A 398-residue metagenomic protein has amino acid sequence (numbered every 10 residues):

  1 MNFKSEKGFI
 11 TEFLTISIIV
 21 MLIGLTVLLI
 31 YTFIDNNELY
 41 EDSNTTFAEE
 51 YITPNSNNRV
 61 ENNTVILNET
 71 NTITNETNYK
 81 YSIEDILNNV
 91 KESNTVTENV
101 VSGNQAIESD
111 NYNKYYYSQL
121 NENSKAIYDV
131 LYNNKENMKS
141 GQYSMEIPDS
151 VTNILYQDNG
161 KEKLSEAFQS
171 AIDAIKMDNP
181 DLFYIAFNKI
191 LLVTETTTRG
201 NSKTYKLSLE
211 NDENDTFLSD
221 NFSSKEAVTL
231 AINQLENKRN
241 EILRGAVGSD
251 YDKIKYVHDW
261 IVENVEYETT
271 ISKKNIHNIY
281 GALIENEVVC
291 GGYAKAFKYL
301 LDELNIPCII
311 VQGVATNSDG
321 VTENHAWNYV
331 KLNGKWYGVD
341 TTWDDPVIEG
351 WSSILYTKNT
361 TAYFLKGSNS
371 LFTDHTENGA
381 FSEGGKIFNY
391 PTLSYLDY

Functional and structural regions predicted by a protein language model:
M1-F9: N-terminal Lys/Arg-rich, disordered targeting/topogenic segments
G8-G248, S370-Y398: N-terminal accessory/pre-domain segments preceding catalytic cores
T32-D35, N264, E268-S272, E285-N286 (+3 more regions): Repeated polar recognition positions within modular binding domains
F222, K274-V288, G292-Y299: Conserved active-site-adjacent core of cysteine acyl-enzyme catalytic domains
S224-A282: Secondary-structure boundary elements
D259-T269, G291-D302: Secreted/periplasmic proteins that engage bacterial cell-wall peptidoglycan
E268-Y280, E287, C308-V321: Catalytic cysteine-centered active-site loop
G292-N369: Hydrophobic/aromatic-rich core segments of domains that either
